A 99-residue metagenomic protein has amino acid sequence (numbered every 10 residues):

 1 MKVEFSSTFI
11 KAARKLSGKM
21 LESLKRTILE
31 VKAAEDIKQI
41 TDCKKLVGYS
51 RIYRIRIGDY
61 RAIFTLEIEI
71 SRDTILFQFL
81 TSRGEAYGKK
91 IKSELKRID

Functional and structural regions predicted by a protein language model:
M1-T27: Arg/Lys-rich, positively charged N-terminal/basic patches that mediate binding to nucleic acids
K11, E30, S82-E85: Active-site micro-motifs of SAM-dependent methyltransferase domains
G18, I37, E67: Short histidine
L29-R54: A short, surface-exposed loop/turn module that caps and links secondary-structure elements
I57-Y60, T65-D99: Enriched for short, Lys/Arg-rich terminal
